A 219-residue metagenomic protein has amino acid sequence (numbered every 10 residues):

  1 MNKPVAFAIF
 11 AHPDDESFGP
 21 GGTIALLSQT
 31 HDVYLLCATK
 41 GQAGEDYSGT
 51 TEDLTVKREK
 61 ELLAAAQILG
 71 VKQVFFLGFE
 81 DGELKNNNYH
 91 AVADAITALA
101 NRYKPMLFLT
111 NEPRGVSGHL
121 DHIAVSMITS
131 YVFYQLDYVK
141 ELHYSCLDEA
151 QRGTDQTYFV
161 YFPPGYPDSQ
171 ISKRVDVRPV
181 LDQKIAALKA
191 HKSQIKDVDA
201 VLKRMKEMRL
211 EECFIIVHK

Functional and structural regions predicted by a protein language model:
M1-Y103, S130-Y131, Y138-V139: Active-site rim/loop-helix segments in enzyme catalytic domains that contact anionic ligands
N2-V5, N86-K219: Metal-dependent de-N-acetylase/amidase catalytic core
